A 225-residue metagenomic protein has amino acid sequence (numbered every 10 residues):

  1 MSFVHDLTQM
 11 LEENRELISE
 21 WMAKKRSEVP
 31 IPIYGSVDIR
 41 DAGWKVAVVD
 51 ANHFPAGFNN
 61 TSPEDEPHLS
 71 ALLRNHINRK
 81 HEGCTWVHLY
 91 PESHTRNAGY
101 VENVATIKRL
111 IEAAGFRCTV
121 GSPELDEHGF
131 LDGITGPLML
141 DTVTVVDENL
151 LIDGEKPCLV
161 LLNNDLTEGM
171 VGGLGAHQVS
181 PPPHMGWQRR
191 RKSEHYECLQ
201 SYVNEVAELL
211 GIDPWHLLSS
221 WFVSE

Functional and structural regions predicted by a protein language model:
M1-G129: ATP-dependent carboxylate activation and anion-phosphoryl transfer catalytic cores that bind Mg-ATP to form
A71-L72, H94-E225: Conserved N-proximal alpha/beta basic substrate-recognition cap immediately N-terminal to, or forming the N-lobe
